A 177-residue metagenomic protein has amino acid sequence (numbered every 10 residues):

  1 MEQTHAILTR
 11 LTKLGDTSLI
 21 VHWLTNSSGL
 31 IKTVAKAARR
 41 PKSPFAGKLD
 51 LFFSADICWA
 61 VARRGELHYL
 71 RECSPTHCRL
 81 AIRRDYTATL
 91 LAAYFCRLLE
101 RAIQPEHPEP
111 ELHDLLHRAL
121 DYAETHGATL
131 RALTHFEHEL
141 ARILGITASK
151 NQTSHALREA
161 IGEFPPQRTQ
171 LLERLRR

Functional and structural regions predicted by a protein language model:
M1-L19, L24-R177: Non-catalytic alpha-helical scaffolds and adjoining flexible linkers that form interface surfaces for assembly
